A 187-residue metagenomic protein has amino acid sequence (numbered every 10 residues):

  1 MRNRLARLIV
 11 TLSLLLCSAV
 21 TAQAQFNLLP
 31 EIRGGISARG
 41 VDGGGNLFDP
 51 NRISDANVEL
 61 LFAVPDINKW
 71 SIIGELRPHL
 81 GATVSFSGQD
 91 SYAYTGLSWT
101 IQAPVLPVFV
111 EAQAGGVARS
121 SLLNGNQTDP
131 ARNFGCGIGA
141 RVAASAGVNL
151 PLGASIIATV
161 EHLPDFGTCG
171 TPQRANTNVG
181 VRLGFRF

Functional and structural regions predicted by a protein language model:
M1-N27: Cleavable N-terminal export/targeting peptides
Q23-L29, V64-L76, Q102-V110, G153: Short loop/turn motifs that connect adjacent beta-strands in outer-membrane beta-barrel proteins
Q25-F62: Outer-membrane beta-barrel initiation region
I32-G44, G74-F86, A158-P164: Transmembrane beta-strand segments that form the barrel wall of outer-membrane beta-barrel proteins
R39-G40, E111-A143, G147: Outer-membrane beta-barrel translocator/channel fold
G44-R52, A82-A93, P104-L106, T168-R174: Solvent-exposed loop/turn segments connecting transmembrane beta-strands in outer-membrane beta-barrel proteins
A56-V58, A175-F187: Outer-membrane beta-barrel "beta-signal"
L60-V64, V84, W99-A103, V148-L150 (+1 more regions): Residue-level signature of outer-membrane beta-barrel architecture
